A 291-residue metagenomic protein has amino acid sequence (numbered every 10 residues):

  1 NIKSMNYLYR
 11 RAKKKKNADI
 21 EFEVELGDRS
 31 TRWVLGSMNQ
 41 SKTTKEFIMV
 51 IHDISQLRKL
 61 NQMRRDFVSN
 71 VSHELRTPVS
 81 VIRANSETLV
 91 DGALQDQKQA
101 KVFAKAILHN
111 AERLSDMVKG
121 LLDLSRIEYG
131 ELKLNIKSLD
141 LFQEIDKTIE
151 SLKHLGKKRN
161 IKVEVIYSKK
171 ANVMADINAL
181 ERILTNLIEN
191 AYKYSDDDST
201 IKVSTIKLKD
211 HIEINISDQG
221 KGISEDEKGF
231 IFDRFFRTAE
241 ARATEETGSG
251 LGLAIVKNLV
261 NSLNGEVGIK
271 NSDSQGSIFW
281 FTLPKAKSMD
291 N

Functional and structural regions predicted by a protein language model:
N1-Q56: PAS-family sensory/regulatory modules and their coupling/dimerization elements
D66, I223-F235: Short conserved segment of the HATPase_c
H109-L114: Short alpha-helical segment of the dimerization/phosphotransfer core of two-component systems
Y129-L134, N172-A175: Conserved micro-motifs of the catalytic ATP-binding
N135-L139, K157, K162-A171: Conserved catalytic submotifs in the C-terminal HATPase_c
D198-D210: Short beta-strand/loop element within the Bergerat-fold HATPase_c
N264-G265: Conserved glycine-rich
